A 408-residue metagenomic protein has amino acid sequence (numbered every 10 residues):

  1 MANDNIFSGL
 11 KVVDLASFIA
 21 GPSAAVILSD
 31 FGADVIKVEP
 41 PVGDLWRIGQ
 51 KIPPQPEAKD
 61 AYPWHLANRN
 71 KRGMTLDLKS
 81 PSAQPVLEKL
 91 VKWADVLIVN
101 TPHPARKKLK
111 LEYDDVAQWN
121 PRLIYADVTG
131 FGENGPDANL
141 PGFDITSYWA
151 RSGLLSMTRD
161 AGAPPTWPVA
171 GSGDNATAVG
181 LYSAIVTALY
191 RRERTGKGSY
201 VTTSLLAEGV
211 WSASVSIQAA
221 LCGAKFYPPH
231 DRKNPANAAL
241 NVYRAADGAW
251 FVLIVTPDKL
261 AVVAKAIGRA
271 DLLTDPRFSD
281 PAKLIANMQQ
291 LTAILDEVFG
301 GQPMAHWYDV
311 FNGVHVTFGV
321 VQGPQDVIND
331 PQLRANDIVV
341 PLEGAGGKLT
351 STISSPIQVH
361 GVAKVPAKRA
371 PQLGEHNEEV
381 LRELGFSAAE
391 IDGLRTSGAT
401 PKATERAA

Functional and structural regions predicted by a protein language model:
M1-R194, P229, I294, Q372 (+1 more regions): N-terminal helix-loop segment corresponding to the beta1-alpha1 unit of nucleotide/adenylate-binding folds
N3, S279, G344-G393: Flexible, small-/acidic-enriched active-site or ligand-binding loops
V42, G130-G132, L205-V210, D247-A249 (+2 more regions): Glycine-rich beta-alpha junction loops
R151, A178-G198, V215-C222, A264-D271: Oxidoreductase and adenylate-handling cofactor-binding alpha/beta cores
T166-A176, G198-Y200, H230-N234, A238-L240 (+3 more regions): A short glycine-threonine-serine/GTX helix/turn-capping micro-motif
P168-V186, L205-A213, V255-V262: Mid-domain beta-loop-alpha active-site segment that forms a flexible, acidic cofactor/metal-binding surface
K233, A239-V314, F318: Aromatic-enriched alpha-helical interface/lid elements that frame and gate functional surfaces
G313-A367: A glycine-rich dinucleotide-binding beta-alpha-beta segment and adjacent secondary-structure elements that constitute
